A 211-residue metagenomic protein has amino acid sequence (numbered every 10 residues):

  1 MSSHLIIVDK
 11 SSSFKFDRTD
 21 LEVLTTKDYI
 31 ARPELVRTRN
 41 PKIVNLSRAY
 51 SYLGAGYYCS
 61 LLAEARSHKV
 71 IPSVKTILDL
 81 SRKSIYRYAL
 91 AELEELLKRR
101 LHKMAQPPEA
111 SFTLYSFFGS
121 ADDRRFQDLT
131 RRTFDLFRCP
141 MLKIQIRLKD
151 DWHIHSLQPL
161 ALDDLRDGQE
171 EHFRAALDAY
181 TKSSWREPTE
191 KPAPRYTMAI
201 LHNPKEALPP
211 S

Functional and structural regions predicted by a protein language model:
M1-S211: Preference for protein termini
